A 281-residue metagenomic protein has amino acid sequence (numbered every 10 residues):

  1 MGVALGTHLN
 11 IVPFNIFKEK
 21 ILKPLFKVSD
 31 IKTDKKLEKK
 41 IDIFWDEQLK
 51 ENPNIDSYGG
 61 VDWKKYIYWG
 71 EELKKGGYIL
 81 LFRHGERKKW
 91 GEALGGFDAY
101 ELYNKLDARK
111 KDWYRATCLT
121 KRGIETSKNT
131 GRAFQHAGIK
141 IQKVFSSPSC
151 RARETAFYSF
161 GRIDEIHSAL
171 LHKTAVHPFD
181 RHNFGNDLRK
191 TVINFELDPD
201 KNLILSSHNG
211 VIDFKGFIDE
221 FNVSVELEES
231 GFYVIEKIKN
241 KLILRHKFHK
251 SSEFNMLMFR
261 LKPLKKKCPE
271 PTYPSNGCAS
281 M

Functional and structural regions predicted by a protein language model:
G2-K23: Membrane-interface motif at the C-terminal end of an N-terminal transmembrane signal
L22, F26, D30-S168, H172-V176 (+3 more regions): Active-site-proximal alpha-helix that buttresses catalytic centers in soluble enzyme cores
G77-I79, D198-S207: Generic beta-sheet signal
A137-I139, F195-D200: Glycine-rich phosphate-binding loop signature in dinucleotide/nucleotide-binding domains
G185-E196: A short, acidic, amphipathic alpha-helical segment used as a generic capping/interface helix at domain edges
K267-P269, G277-A279: Sequence contexts marking disulfide-bonded cysteines in secreted/extracellular proteins
